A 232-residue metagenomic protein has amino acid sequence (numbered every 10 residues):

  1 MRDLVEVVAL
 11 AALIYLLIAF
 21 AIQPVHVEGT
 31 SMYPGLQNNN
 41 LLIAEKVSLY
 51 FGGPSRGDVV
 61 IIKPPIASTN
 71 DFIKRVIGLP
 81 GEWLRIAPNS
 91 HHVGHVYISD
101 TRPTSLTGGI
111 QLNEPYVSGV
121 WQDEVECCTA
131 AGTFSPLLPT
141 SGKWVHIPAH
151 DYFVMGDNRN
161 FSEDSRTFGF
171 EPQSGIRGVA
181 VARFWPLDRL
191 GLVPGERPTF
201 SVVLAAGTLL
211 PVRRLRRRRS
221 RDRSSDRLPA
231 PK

Functional and structural regions predicted by a protein language model:
D3-E6, A11, L17-H26, M32-K232: Soluble "head" domains of membrane/secretory-pathway proteins
